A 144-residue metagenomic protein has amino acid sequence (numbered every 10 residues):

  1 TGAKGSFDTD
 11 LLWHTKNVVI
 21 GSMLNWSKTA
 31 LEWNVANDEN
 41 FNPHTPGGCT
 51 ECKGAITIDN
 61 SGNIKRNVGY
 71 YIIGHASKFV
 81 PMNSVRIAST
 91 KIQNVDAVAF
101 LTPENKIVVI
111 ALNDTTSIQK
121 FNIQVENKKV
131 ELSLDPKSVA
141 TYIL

Functional and structural regions predicted by a protein language model:
T1-L144: Substrate-binding and catalytic surfaces of secreted/luminal carbohydrate-active proteins
